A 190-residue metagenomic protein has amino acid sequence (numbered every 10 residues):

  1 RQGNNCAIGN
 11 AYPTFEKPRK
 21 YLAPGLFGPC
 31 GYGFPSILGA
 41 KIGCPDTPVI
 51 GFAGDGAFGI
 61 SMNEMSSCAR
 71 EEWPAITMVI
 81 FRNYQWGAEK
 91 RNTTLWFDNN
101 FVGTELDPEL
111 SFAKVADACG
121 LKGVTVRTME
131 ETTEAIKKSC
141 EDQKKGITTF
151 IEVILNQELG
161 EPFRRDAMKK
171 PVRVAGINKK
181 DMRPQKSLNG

Functional and structural regions predicted by a protein language model:
R1-N4: Active-site pocket-lining segments that scaffold enzyme catalytic pockets across diverse folds
G9-G190: Thiamine diphosphate
